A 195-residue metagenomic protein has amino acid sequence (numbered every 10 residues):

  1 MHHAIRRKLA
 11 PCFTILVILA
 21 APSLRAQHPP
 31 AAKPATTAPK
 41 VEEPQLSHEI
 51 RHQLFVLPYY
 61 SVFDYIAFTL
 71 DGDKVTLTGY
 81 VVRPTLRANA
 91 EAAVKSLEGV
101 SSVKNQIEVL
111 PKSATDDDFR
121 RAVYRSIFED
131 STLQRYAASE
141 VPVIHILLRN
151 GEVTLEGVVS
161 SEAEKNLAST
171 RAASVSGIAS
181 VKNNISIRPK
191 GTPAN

Functional and structural regions predicted by a protein language model:
H2-P11, I18, P22-N195: N-terminal targeting leaders
